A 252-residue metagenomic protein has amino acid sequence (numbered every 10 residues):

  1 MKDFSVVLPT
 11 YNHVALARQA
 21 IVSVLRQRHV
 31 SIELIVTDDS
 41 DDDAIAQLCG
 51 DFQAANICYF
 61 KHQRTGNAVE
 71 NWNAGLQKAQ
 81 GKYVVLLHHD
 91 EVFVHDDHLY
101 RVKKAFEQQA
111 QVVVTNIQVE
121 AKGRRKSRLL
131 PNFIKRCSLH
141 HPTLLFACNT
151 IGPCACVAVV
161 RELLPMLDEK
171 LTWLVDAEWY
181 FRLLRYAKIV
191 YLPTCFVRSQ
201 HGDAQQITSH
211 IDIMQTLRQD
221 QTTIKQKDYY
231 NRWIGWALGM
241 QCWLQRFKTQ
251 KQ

Functional and structural regions predicted by a protein language model:
K2-S5, E33, E178: Cell-envelope/extracellular polymer assembly enzymes that use nucleotide-activated donors
V22-S31: Short, acidic, metal-binding catalytic loop of nucleotide-sugar glycosyltransferases
S31-S40, F60-H62: Short beta-strand/loop segment that forms part of the nucleotide-sugar
T37-Q47, H88: A conserved acidic beta->alpha catalytic loop
H62-A79: Glycine-rich, basic loop-to-helix element that forms the pyrophosphate-binding segment of sugar-nucleotide handling
V84: Short aromatic/hydrophobic "clamp" motif used to bind/position activated sugar donors
V92, D96-S127: Conserved donor NDP-sugar-binding/catalytic core segment of glycosyltransferases
T115, N132-I213: Conserved nucleotide-sugar donor-binding catalytic segment
